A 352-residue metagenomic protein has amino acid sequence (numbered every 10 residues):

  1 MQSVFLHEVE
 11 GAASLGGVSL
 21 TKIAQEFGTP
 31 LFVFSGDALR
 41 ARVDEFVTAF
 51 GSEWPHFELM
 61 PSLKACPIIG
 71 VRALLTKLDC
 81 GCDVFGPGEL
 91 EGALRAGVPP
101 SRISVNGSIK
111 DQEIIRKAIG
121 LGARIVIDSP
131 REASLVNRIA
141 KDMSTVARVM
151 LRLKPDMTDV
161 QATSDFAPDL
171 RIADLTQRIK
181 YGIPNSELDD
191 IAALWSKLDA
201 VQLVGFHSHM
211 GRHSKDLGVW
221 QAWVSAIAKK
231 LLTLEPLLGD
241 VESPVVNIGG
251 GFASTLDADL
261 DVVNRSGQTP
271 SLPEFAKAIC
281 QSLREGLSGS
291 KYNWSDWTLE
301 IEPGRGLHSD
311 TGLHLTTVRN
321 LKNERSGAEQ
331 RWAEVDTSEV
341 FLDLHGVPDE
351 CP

Functional and structural regions predicted by a protein language model:
M1-R148, L170, K197-L198, Q202 (+1 more regions): A charged N-terminal "starter" segment
G28-L31, S101, G120-R124, S164-I183 (+2 more regions): Glycine-rich tight-turn/loop motif centered on a GG-T
R42, N106, P184-Q202, I227-V241 (+1 more regions): Structured alpha-helical segments in the cores of large, soluble enzyme domains
R72, R95, I115-I119, V136-I139 (+5 more regions): Short acidic, glycine/serine/threonine-rich loops at helix termini
F85-G88, N106-K110, V146-R171, V201-S208 (+1 more regions): Non-cysteine beta-strand/loop elements that form the S-adenosyl-L-methionine
V146, I227-T233, F275-L287: Alpha-helix-loop-beta-strand connector modules within alpha/beta enzyme cores
M210-G211, V246-T255, I301-R305: Glycine-rich beta-strand-to-loop/alpha-helix junction loops that act as flexible
A278-P352: Charged (often Lys/Glu-rich) extended helix/loop segments that serve as interaction or gating elements
